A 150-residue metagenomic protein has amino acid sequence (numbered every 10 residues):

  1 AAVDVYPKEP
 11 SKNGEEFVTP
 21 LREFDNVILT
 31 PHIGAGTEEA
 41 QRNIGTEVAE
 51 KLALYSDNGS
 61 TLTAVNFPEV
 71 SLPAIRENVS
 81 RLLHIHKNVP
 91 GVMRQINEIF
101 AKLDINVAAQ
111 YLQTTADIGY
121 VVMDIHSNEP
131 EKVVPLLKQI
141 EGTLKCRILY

Functional and structural regions predicted by a protein language model:
A1-A74, Y120, Y150: Rossmann-like dinucleotide-binding domain for NAD(H)/NADP(H)
L62-Y150: A conserved regulatory-domain signal marking ACT and ACT-like small-molecule sensing domains and adjacent regulatory
